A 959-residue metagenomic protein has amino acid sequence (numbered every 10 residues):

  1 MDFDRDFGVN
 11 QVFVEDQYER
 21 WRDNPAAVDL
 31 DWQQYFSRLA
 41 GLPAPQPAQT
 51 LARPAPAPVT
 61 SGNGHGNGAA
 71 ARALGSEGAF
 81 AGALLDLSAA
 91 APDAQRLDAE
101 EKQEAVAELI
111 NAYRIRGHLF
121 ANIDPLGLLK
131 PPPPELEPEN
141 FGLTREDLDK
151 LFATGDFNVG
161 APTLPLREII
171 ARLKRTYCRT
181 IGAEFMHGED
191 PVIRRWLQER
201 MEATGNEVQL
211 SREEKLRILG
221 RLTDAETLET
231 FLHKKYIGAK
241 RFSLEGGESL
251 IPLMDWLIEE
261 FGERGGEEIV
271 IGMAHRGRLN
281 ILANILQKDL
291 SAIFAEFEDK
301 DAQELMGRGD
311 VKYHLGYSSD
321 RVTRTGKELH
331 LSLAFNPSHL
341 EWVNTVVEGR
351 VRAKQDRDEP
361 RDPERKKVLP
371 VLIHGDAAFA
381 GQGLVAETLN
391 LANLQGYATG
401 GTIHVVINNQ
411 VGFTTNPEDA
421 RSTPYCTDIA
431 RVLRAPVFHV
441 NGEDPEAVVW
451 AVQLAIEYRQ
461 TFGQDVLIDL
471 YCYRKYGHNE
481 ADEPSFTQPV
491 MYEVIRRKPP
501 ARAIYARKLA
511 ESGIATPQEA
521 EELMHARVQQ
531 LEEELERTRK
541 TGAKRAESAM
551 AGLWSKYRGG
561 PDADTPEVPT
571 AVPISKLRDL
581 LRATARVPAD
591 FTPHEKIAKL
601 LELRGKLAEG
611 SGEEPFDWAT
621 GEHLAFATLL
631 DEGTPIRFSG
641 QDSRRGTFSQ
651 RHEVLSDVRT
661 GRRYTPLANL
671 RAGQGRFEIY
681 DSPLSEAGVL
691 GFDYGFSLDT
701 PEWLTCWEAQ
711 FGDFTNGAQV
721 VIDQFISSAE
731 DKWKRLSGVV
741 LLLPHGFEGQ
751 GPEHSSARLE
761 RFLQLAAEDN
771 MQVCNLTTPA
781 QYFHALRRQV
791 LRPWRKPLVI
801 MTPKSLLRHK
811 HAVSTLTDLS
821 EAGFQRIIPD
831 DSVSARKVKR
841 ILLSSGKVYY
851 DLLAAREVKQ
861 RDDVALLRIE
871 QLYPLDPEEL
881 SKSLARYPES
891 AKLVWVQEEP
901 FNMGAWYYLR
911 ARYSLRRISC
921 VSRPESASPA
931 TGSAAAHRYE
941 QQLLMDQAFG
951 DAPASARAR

Functional and structural regions predicted by a protein language model:
M1-L39: Subset of Sec-pathway N-terminal targeting signals
R5, A44-S249, G266: Extended, charge-enriched "interface" segments that sit outside catalytic cores
R5-G8, L97, R241-E248, H330-E341 (+14 more regions): Alpha-helix capping and helix-loop boundary segments enriched in small/acidic/polar residues
E101-N111, H118-F152, A171, V466 (+2 more regions): Flexible, glycine-rich loop/tail regions that form catalytic "lids" or insertion modules at the edges of active sites
N206-L228, D299-E359, P363, P666 (+2 more regions): Active-site cores of enzymes that catalyze phosphoryl transfer or operate on phosphate-rich substrates
T227, F231-S291, L601-A608, D617-P635: Active-site pocket-lining segments that scaffold enzyme catalytic pockets across diverse folds
E267-R434, F438, F648-T700: Cofactor-binding active-site loop characterized by glycine-rich and histidine/acidic residues
G412-T423, R431-L467, Y471-G477, S485: Conserved phosphate-handling catalytic cores of large alpha/beta enzymes
